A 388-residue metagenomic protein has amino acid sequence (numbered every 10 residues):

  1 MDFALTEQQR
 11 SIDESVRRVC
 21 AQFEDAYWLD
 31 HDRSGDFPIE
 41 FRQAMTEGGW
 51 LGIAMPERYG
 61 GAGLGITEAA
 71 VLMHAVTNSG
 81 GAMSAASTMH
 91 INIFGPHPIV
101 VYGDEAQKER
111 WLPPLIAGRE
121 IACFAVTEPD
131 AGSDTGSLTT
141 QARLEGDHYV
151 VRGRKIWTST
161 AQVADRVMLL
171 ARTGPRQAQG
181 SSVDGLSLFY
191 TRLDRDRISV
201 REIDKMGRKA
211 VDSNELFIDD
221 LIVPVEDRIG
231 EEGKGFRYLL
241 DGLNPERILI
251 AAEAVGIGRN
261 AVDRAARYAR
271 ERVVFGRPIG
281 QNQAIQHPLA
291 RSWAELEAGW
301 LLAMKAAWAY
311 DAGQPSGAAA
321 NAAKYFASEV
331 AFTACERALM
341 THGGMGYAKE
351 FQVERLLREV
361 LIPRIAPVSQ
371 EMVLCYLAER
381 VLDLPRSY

Functional and structural regions predicted by a protein language model:
M1-G80, M89, Y102-Q107, P114-R119 (+5 more regions): Alpha-helical interface subdomain recognition
G49, L72-T77, A171-T173, T191-D196 (+1 more regions): Short Ser/Thr-interspersed hydrophobic loop/turn segments at strand-loop and sheet-helix junctions that line or gate
L64-I66, D134-G136, T160-D165, G180-D184 (+2 more regions): Short glycine/proline-enriched turns and hinge-like loops at secondary-structure junctions
N92-Y102: Helix-loop "lid/cap" segments that line or gate small-molecule binding pockets
G118-V126, L170: A short, Trp-centered hydrophobic/proline-enriched beta-strand micro-motif
S137, D194-P224: Flexible, small-/acidic-enriched active-site or ligand-binding loops
D147-H148, R152-R201: A short core secondary-structure module
D220-Y238: Long, acidic (Asp/Glu-rich), low-complexity accessory segments flanking structured domains
